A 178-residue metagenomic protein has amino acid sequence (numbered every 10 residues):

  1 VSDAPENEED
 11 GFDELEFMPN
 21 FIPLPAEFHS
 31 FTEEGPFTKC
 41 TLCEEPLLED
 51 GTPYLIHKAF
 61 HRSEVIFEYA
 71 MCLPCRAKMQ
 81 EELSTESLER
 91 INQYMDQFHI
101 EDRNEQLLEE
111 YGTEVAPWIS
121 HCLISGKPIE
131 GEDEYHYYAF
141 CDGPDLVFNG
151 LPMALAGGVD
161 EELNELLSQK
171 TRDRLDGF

Functional and structural regions predicted by a protein language model:
V1-D3: N-terminal targeting leader peptides, primarily classical Sec-type signal peptides for secretion
E6-L42: Short N-terminal edge-element motif at the start of the domain
E16-H29, T52-A59, H99-Y111, Y138-A139: Short Cys/His-rich Zn2+-coordinating modules
E34-V65, W118-G150: Short recognition patches in nucleic-acid-associated and regulatory proteins
V65-N92, V147-R174: Short metal-binding segments enriched for Cys and/or His
L83-I119: Surface-exposed beta-loop interaction hotspot
N104-V115, I119-E130, F140-D142, L163-N164 (+1 more regions): Domain-exit/linker segments immediately C-terminal to small folded modules
